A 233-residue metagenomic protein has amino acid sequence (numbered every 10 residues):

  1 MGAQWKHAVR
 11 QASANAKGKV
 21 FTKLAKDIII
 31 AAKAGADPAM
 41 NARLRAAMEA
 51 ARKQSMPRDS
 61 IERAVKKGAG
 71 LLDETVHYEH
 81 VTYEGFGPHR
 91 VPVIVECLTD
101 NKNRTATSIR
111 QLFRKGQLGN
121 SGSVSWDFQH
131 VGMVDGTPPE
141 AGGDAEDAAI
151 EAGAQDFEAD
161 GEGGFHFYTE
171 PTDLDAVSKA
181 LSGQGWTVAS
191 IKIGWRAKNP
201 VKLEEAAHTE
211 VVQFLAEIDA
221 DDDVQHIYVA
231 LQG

Functional and structural regions predicted by a protein language model:
M1-M133: N-terminal cationic and glycine-rich segments that engage phosphates or anionic surfaces
G132-G233: Positively charged, low-complexity, intrinsically disordered RNA-binding extensions
